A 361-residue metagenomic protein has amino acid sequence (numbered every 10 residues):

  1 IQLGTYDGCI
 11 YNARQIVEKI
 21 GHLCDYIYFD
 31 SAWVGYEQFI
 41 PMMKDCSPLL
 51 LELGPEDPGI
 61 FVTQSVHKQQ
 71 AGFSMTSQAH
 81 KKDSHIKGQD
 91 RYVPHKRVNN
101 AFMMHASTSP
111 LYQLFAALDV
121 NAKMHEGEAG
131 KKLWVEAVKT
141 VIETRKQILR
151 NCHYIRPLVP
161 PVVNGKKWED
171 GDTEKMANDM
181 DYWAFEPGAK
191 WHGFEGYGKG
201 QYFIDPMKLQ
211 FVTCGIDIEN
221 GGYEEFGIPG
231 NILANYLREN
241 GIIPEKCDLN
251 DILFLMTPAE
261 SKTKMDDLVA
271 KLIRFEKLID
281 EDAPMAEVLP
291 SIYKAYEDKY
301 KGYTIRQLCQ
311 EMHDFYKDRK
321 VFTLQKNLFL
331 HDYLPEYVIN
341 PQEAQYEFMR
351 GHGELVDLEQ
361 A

Functional and structural regions predicted by a protein language model:
I1-C152: Conserved PLP-enzyme active-site core in the AAT-like
E128-A361: Non-catalytic terminal extensions of PLP-dependent enzymes
